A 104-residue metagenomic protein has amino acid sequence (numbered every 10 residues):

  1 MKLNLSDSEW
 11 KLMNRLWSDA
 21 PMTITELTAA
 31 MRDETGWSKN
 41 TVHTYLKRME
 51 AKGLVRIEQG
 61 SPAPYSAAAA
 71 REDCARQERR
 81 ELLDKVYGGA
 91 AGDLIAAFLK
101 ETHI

Functional and structural regions predicted by a protein language model:
L3-S8, G60-R79: Short, cationic-aromatic polyanion-contact patches
D7-N14, E26: Pre-recognition alpha-helix immediately N-terminal to the DNA-recognition helix within helix-turn-helix or winged-helix
M22-A30: Short acidic, hydrophobic short linear motifs in intrinsically disordered regions
A29-W37: Short helix-coil junctions and helix-kink-helix linkers
R48: Alpha-helical DNA-recognition elements
G53: Glycine-centered, phosphate/nucleic-acid-interacting loop/turn motifs that mediate DNA/RNA or nucleotide
R56-I57: Short beta-strand "wing" residues that participate in macromolecule-binding interfaces
Q77-I104: Amphipathic alpha-helical dimerization/coiled-coil segments that flank or bridge DNA-binding/regulatory modules
